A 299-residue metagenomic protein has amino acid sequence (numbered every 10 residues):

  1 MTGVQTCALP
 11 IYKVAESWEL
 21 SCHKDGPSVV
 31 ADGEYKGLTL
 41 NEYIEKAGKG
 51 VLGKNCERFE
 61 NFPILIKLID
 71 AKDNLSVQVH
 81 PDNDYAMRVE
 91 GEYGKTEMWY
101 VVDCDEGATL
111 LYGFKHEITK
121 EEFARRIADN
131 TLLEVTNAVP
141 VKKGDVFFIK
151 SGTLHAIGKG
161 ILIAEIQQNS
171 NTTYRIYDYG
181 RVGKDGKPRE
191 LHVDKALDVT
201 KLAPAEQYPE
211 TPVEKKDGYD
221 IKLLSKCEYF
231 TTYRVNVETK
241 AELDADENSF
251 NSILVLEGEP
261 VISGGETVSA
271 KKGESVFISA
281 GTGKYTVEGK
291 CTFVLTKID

Functional and structural regions predicted by a protein language model:
V4-I118, D178-Q207, T232: Transition-metal
F59-N61, I69-N74, N83, Y93 (+5 more regions): Ligand-binding loop in jelly-roll beta-barrel domains
I66-K67, L75, E97-Y100, A138-V139 (+5 more regions): His/acidic/aromatic-lined binding-pocket segments of jelly-roll/cupin-type domains and related regulatory beta-sandwich
D103-A108, E117, P140-K150, A156-G158: Secondary-structure boundary elements
I118-F148: Active-site glycine-rich loop that binds ribose-phosphate moieties when present
L132-V135, V146-F148, T153-A205: An exposed, glycine/acidic-rich loop-and-rim segment of catalytic or binding clefts
T136-F148, L162, G264-T282: Short acidic-glycine-tyrosine-enriched beta hairpin
P209-E274, T282: Acidic/His-leaning functional-site neighborhoods
